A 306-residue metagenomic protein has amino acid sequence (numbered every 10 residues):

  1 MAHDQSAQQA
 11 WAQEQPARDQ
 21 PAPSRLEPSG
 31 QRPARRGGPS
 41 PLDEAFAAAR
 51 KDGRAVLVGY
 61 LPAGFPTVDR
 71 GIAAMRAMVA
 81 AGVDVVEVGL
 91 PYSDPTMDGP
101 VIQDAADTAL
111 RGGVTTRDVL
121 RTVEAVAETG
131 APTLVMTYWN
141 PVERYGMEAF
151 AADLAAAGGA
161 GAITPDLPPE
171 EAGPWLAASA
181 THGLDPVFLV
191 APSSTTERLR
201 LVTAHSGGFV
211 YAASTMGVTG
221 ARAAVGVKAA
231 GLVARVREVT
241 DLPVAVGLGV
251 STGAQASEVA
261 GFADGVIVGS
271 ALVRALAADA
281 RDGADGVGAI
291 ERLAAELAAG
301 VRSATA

Functional and structural regions predicted by a protein language model:
M1, A234-L242, S251-A306: Alpha/beta catalytic cores of nucleotide-metabolism and tRNA/nucleoside-modifying enzymes
A2-Q5, W11, S29-V58, V123-E124 (+1 more regions): N-terminal amphipathic alpha-helix/helix-capping segment at the start of soluble metabolic enzymes
G38-A49, V68, Y92-D104, R111-E124 (+6 more regions): Active-site-adjacent beta->alpha loops and helix N-cap segments on the catalytic face of soluble alpha/beta enzymes
D52-V58, E128-Y138, S179-L189, R237-L248: Short beta-strand/loop segments at the ligand-binding rim of alpha/beta enzyme cores
G59, M78, G89, L154 (+3 more regions): Conserved, mostly hydrophobic/aromatic
D69-M78, S194-A204, V246, V250-V266: Catalytic cores of alpha/beta
A74, V79, V85, L90 (+2 more regions): Active-site beta->alpha loop and helix N-cap motifs at the rims of alpha/beta catalytic domains
D84-S93, G159-I163, P168, V210-G220 (+2 more regions): Glycine-rich phosphate-binding active-site loops on the catalytic face of alpha/beta enzymes
